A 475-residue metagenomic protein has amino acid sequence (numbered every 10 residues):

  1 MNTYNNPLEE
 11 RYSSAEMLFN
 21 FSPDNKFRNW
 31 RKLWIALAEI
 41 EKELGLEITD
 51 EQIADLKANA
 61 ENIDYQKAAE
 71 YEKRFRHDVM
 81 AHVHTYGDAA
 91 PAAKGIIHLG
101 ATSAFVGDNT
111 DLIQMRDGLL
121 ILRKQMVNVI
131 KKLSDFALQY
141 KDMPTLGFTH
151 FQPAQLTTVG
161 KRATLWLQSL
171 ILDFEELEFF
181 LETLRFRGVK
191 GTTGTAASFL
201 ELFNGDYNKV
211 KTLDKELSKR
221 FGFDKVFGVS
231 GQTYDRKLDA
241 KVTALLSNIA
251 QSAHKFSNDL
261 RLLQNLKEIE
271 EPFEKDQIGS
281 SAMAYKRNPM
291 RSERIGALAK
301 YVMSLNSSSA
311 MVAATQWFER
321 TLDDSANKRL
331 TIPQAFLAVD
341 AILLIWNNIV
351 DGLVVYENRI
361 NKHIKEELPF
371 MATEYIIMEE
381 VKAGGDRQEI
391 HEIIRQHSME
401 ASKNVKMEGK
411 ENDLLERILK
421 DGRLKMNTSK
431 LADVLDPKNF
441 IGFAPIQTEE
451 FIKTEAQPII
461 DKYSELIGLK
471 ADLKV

Functional and structural regions predicted by a protein language model:
M1-A197, G205-E216, G279-S280, M290-R294 (+5 more regions): A helix-coil-helix interface module used to build multimeric assemblies and to scaffold catalytic/cofactor sites
L33, L37-I40, L122, M126-V129 (+14 more regions): Amphipathic alpha-helices that form helix-helix packing interfaces
L138-G160, E270-K286, E319-A326, D351-M371: Glycine-rich cofactor-pocket loops
K161, A240-N248, Y375-A383: Short, well-ordered beta-strand elements within core beta-sheets of diverse protein domains
Y207-Q232: Active-site-adjacent "gating/activation" loops or surface patches in catalytic cores
T233-E268, P272, Q277-A338: A conserved active-site cap/scaffold subdomain adjacent to cofactor or substrate pockets
E270, I393-E400: Active/binding-pocket-proximal capping segment
Y301-R387, I393: Long, amphipathic alpha-helical stalk/connector segments used for oligomerization, subunit docking, or mechanical
